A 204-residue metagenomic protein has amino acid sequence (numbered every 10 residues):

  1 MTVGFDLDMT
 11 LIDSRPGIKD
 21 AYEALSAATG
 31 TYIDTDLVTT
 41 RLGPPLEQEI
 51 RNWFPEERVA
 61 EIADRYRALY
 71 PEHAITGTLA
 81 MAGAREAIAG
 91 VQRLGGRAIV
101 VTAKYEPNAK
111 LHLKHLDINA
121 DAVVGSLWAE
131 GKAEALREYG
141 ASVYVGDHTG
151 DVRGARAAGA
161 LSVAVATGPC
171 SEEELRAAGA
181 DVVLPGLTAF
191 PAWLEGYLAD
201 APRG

Functional and structural regions predicted by a protein language model:
M1-F5, A192-G196, P202-G204: Non-catalytic pre-domain segments flanking phosphatase-related domains
M1-R85, L94, N119: N-terminal helical cap/lid subdomain that shapes the substrate entry/recognition surface in HAD-like hydrolases
Y22, A84-L113, S126: Substrate-recognition element of Asp-dependent hydrolases with the DxDx(T/V) motif
L37-V38, I118-K132: A short, structured active-site edge motif that brings together acidic residues
R41, P45, L79-G83, K104-Y105 (+4 more regions): Short beta->alpha linker loops
R85-R93, R137, V152-G159: Surface-exposed amphipathic alpha-helices with a cationic face
T102, V145-T188: Acidic, Mg2+-coordinating phosphoryl-transfer loop and its flanking beta/alpha structural elements, shared across
L127-Y139, T149, R153: Short loop-to-alpha-helix "cap/lid" segments that border enzyme active sites across diverse enzyme classes
